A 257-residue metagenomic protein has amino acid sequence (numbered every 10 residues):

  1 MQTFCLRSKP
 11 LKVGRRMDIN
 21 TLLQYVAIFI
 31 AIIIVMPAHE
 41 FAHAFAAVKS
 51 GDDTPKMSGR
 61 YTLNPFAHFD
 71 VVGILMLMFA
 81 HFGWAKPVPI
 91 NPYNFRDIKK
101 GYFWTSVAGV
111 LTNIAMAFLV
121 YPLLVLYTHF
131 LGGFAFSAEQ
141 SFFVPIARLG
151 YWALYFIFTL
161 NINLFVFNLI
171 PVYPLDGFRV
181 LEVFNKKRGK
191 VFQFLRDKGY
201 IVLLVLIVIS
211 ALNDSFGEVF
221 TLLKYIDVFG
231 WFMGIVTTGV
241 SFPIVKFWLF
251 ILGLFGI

Functional and structural regions predicted by a protein language model:
T3-I257: Hydrophobic transmembrane alpha-helices and their immediate loop junctions in multi-pass integral membrane proteins
